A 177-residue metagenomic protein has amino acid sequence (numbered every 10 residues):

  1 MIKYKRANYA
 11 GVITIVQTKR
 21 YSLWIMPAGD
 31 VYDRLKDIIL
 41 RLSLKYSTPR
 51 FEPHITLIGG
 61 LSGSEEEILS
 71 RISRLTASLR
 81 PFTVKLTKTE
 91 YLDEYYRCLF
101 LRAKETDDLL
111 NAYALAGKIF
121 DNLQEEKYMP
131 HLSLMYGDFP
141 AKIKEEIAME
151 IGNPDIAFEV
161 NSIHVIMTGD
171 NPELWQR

Functional and structural regions predicted by a protein language model:
I2-V84, E105-E159, N171-R177: Basic, often amphipathic N-terminal segments
L86-D93: A short, structured active-site edge motif that brings together acidic residues
Y95-R97: Short acidic/glycine-enriched loop/turn segments that link adjacent beta-strands
